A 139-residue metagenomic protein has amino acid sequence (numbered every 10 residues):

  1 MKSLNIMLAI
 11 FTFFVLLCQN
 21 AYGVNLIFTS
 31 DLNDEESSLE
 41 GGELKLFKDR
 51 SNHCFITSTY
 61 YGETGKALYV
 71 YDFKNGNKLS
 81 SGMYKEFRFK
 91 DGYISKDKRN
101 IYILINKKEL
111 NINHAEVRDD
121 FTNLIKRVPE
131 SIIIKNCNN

Functional and structural regions predicted by a protein language model:
M1-L8: Bacterial N-terminal signal peptides that target proteins for export
L8-L17: Bacterial N-terminal signal peptides
F14, R50, I132-I134: Secretory pathway export signals and precursors
A21-V70: N-terminal secretory signal peptides
N52-S58, G76-E86, L110-A115: Short, well-ordered strand-loop elements centered on a beta-strand within folded domains, enriched for acidic residues
Y61-L104: Mid-chain, structured segments of secreted extracytoplasmic proteins
L104-N139: C-terminal partner/receptor-binding element of secreted or periplasmic proteins
